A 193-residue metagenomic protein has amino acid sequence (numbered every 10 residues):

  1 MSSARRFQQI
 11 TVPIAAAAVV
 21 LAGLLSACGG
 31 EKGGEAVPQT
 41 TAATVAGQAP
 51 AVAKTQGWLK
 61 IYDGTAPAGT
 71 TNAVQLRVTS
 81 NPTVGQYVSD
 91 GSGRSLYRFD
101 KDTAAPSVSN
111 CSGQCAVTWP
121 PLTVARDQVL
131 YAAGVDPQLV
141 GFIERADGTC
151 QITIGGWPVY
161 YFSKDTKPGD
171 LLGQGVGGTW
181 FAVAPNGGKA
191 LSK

Functional and structural regions predicted by a protein language model:
S3-A15: Bacterial N-terminal signal peptides that target proteins for export
G23-A27: C-terminal motif of bacterial Sec signal peptides marking the signal peptidase cleavage site
C28-A51: Short, low-complexity, disordered segments immediately C-terminal to signal peptides in bacterial exported proteins
G47-V84, S89: N-proximal, solvent-exposed segments at the start of the mature chain
V52-A66, A104, V108-L139, V183 (+1 more regions): A low-complexity, Ser/Thr/Gly/Pro-enriched, surface-exposed linker/loop concept that marks segments flanking
R77-R94, I143-W157: Short, low-complexity cationic-aromatic patches
D90-A104, I154-K167: Extracellular/lumenal glycan-associated surfaces
A132-G187: Extracytosolic low-complexity repeat regions of secreted or lipid-anchored proteins
